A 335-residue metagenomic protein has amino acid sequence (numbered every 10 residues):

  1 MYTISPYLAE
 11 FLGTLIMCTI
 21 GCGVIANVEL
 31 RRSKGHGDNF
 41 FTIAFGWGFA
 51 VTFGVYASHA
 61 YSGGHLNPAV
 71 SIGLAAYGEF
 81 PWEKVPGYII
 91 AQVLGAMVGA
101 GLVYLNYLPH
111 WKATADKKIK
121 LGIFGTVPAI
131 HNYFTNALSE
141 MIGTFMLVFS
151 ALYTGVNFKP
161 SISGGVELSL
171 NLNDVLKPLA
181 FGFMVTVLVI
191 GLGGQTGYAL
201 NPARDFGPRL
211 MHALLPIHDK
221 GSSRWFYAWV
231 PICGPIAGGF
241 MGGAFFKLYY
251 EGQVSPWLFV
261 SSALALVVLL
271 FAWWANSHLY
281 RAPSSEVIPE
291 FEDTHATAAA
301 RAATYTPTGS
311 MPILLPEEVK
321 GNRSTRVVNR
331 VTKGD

Functional and structural regions predicted by a protein language model:
M1-D335: Membrane-interface helix-loop junctions and terminal tails of multi-pass membrane proteins
